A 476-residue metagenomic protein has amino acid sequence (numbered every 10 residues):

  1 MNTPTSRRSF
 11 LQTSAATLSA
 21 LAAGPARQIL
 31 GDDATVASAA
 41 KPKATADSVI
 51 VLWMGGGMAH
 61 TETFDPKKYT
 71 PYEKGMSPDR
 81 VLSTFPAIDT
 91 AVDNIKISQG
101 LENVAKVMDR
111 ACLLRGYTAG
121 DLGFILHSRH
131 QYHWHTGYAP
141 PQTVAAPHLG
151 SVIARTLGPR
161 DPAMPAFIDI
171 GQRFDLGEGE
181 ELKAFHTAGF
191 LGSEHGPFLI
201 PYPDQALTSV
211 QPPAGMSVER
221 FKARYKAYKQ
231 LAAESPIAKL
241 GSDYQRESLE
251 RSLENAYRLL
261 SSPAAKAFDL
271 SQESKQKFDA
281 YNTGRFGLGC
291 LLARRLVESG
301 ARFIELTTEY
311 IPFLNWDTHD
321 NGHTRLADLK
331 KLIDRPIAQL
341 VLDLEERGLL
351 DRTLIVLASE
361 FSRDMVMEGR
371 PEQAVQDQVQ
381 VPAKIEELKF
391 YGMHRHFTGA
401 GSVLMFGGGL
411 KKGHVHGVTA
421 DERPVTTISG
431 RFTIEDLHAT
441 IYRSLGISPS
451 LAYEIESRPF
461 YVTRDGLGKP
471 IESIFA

Functional and structural regions predicted by a protein language model:
M1-A476: Ligand-binding pockets and gating/stacking loops
